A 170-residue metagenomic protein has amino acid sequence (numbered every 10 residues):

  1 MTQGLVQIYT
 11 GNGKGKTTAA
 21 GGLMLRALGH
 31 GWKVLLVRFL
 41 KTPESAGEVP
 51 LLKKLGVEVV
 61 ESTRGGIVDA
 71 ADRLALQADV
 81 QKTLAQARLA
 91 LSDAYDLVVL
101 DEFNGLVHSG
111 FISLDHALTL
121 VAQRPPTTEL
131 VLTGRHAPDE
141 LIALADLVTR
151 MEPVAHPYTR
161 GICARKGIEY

Functional and structural regions predicted by a protein language model:
T2-S92: Conserved P-loop
G66-I67, A85, L89-A90, F103-Y170: Replace "adjacent to P-loop NTPase cores in ATP/GTP-dependent enzymes" with "adjacent to NTP-binding cores
Y95-D96: Short, high-confidence coil segments that cap the C-terminus of an alpha-helix and link into the following beta-strand
V99: Glycine-rich phosphate-binding loops of nucleotide-dependent enzymes
